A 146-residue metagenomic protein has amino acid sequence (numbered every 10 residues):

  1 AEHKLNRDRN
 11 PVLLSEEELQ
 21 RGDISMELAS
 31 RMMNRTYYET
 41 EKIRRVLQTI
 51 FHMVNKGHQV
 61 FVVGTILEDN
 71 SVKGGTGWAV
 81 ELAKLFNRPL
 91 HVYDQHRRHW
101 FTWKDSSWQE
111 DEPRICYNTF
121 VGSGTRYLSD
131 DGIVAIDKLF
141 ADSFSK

Functional and structural regions predicted by a protein language model:
A1-S145: Acidic/glycine-enriched connector segments
